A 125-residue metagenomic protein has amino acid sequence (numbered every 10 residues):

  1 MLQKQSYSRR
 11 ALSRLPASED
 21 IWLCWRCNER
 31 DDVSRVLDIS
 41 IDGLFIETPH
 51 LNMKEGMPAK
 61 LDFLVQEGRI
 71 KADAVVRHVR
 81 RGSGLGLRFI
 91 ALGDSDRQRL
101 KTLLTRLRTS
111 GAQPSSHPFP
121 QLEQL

Functional and structural regions predicted by a protein language model:
M1-I41, K101, T105-L125: N-terminal helix initiation/capping motif
Y7, A59-K60, A72-V75: Short beta-alpha junctions and helix-cap segments that line functional grooves
A17-S18, H50-E55, L87-R106: Short solvent-exposed strand/turn elements
I21-H50, K54-E55, K60, G84-G86: Short strand-loop-strand
V33-R35, A72-R77: Short beta-strand-centered aromatic/proline hotspots
D38, V76-H78, A91: A residue-level detector for short acidic-glycine micro-motifs
T48, F63, A74, F89-A91: Residue-level recognition of conserved beta-strand positions in structured domain cores
L61-E67: Hydrophobic alpha-helix/coiled-coil detector that fires on Leu/Ile/Phe-packed helical surfaces
